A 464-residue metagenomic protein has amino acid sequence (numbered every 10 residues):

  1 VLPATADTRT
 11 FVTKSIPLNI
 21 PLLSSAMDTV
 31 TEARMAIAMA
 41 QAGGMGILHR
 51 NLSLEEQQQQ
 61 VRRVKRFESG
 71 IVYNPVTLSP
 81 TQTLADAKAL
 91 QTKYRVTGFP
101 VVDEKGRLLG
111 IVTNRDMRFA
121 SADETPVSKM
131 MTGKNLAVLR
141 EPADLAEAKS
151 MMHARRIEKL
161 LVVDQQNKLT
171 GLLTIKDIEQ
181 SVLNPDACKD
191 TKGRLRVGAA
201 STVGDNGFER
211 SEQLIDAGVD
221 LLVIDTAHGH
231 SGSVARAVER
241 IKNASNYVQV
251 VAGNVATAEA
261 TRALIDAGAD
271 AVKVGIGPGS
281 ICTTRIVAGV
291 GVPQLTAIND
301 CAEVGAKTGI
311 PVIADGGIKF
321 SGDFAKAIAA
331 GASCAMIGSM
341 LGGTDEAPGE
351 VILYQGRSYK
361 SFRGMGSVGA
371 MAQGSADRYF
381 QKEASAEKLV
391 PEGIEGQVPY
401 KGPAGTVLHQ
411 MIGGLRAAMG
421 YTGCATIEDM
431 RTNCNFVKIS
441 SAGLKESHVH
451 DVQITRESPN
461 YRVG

Functional and structural regions predicted by a protein language model:
V1, L78-S79, R140, S150 (+4 more regions): Alpha/beta catalytic cores of nucleotide-metabolism and tRNA/nucleoside-modifying enzymes
L2-L18, S25-M27, E56-V96, V101-D103 (+5 more regions): Bateman/CBS regulatory modules and CBS-like beta-alpha motifs in cytosolic regions of diverse proteins
A4, L54-R62, A120-E124, D144 (+6 more regions): Active-site-adjacent beta->alpha loops and helix N-cap segments on the catalytic face of soluble alpha/beta enzymes
N19-S24, G70-P75, D190-A200, R240-A256 (+2 more regions): Short beta-strand/loop segments at the ligand-binding rim of alpha/beta enzyme cores
M35-A36, E209-A217, A256-V274, A314 (+1 more regions): Catalytic cores of alpha/beta
Q41-E56, V219-S231, D270-A288, I318-I352: Glycine-rich phosphate-binding active-site loops on the catalytic face of alpha/beta enzymes
H49-N51, T77-L78, G98-P100, V138-L139 (+6 more regions): Catalytic beta/alpha-barrel core
R50-V64, V101, K105-S121, M152 (+3 more regions): Terminal amphipathic helices with adjacent charged low-complexity linkers/tails
